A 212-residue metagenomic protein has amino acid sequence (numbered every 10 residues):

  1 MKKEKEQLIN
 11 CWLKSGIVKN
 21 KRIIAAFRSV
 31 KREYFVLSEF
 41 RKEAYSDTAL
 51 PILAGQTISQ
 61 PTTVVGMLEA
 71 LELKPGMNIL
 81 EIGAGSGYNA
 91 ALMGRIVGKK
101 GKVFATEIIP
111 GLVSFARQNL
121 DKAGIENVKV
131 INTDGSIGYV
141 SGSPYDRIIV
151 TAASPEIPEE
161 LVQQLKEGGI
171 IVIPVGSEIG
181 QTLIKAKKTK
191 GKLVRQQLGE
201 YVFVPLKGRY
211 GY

Functional and structural regions predicted by a protein language model:
M1-A84, Y88-I96, L112-K129, T189-Y212: Class I SAM-dependent transferase core
E72-V194: Conserved nucleotide-cofactor-binding alpha/beta core module
